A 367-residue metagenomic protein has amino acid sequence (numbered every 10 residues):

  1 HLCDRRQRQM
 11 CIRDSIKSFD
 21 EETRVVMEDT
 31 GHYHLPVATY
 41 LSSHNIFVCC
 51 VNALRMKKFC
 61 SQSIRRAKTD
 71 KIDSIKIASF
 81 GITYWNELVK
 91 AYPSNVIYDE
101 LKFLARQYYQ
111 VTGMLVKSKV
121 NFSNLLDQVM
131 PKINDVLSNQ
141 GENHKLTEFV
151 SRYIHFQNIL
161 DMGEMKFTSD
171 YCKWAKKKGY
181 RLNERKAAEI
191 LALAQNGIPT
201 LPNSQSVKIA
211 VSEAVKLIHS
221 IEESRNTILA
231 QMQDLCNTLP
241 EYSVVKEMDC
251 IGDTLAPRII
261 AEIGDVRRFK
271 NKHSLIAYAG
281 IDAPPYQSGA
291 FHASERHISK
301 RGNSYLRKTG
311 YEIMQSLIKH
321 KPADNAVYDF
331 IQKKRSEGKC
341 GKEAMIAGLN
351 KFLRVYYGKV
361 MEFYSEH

Functional and structural regions predicted by a protein language model:
H1-R8, I12-D14: Single conserved hydrophobic/aromatic residue that forms the stacking wall/gate of nucleotide- or nucleobase-binding
E22-Y33: Short glycine-rich phosphate-binding loop at a beta-alpha junction
S42, C49-K90, E148, H155 (+1 more regions): Short alpha-helix plus adjacent loop in nuclease-associated cores
A78-F103, L193-T200: A short, charged helix-loop
Y109-Y242: Glycine-rich, often acidic, oxyanion-interacting loops/wings at catalytic, nucleic-acid, or phospho-protein interfaces
W174-A175, S243-E247, D253-E337: Phosphate-backbone recognition surface of nucleic-acid-processing proteins
A290-S294, V327-H367: Low-complexity, acidic/Ser/Thr- and charged residue-rich accessory regions of DNA metabolism proteins
